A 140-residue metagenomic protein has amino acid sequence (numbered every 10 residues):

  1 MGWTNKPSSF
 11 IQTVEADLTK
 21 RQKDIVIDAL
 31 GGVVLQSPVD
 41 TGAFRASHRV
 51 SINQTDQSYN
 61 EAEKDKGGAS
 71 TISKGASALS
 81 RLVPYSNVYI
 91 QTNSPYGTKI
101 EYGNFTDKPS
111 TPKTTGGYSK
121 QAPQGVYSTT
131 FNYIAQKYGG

Functional and structural regions predicted by a protein language model:
T4-N5, Q12-Y102: Short, low-complexity, charged/polar segments at coil/turn and helix-coil boundaries
N5-S8, T114: Hydrophobic transmembrane signal anchors and adjacent membrane-proximal interface regions, especially in viral
G103-P109: "Short basic amphipathic alpha-helical interaction patches in structured regions
P112-G140: Protruding loop/beta-arch "assembly-hinge" segments enriched in small, turn-prone residues
